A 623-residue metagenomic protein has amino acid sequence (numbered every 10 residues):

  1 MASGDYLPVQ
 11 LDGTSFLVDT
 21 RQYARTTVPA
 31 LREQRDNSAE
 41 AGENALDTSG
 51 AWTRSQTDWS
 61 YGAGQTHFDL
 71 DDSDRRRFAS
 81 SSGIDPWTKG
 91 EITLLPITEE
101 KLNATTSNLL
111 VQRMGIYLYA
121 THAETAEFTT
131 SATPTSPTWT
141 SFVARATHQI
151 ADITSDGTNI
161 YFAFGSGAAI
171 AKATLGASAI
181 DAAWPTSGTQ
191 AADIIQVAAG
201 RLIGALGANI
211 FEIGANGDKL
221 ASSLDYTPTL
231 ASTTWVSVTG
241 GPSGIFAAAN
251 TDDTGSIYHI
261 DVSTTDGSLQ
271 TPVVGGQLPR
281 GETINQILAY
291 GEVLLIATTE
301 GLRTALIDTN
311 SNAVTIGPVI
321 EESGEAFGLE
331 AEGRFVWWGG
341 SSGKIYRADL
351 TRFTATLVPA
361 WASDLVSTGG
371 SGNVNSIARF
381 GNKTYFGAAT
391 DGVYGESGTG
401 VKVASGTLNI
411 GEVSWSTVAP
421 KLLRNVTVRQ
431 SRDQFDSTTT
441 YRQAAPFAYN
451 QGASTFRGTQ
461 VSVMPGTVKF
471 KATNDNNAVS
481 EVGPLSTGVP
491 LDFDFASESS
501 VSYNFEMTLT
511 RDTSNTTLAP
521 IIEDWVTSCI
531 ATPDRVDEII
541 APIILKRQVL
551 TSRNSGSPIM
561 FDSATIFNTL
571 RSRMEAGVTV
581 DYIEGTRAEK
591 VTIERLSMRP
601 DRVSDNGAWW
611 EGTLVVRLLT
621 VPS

Functional and structural regions predicted by a protein language model:
A2-A144, T154-S178, R201, A205-T227 (+4 more regions): N-terminal beta-propeller domains
G4-Y23, T27-V28, E33, S38 (+9 more regions): Non-cytosolic beta-sandwich-type ligand-binding/adhesion modules
E100-G115, A144-T158, T186-G200, P228-S243 (+3 more regions): Repeated scaffold domains used in trafficking and secretory/extracellular systems, primarily beta-propellers
T138-R145, I180-S187, L220-T227, S268-Q277 (+3 more regions): Beta-propeller fold detector
A205, P420-D433, D562-A576: Beta-rich globular "head" domains
T283-R303, I320-T356, A419, N425 (+1 more regions): Loop/turn-rich, solvent-exposed surfaces of beta-rich toroidal or solenoidal domains
S371-G411: Blade-level signature of beta-propeller repeat domains, shared across WD40, Kelch, NHL, RCC1 and BNR/Asp-box propellers
C529-S623: Extracellular/virion structural assembly segments
